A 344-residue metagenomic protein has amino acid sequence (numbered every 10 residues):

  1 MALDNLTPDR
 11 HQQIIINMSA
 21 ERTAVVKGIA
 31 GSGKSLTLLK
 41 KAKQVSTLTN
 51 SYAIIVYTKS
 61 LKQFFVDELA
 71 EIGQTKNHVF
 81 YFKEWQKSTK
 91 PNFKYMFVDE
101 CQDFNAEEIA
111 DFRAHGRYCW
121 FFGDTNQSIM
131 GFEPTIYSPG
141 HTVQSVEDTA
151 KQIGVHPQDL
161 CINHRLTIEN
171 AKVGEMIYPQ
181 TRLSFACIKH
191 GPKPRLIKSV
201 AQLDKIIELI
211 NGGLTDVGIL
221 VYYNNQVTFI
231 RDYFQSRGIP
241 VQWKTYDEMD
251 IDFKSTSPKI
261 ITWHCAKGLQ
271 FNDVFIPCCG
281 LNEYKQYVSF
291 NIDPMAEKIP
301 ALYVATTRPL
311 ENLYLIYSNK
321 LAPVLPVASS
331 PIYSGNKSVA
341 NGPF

Functional and structural regions predicted by a protein language model:
A2-Q74, W85-V304, R308-F344: Conserved helicase motor core of SF1/SF2 NTP-dependent helicases
T75-Y81: Conserved SAM-binding strand-loop segment of SAM-dependent methyltransferases
